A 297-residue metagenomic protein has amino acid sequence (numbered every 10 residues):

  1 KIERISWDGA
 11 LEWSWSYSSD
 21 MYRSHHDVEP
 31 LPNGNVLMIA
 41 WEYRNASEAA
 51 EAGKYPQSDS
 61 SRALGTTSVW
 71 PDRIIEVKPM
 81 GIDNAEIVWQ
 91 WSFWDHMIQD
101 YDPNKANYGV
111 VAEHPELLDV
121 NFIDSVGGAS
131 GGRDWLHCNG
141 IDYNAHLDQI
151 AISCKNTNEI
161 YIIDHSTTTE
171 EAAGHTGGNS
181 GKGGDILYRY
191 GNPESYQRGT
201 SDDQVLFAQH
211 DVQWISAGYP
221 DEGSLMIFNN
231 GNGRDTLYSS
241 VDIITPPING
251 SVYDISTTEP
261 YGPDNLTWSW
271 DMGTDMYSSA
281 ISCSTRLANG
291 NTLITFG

Functional and structural regions predicted by a protein language model:
K1-G297: Histidine-/acidic-rich catalytic cores in large beta-rich domains
